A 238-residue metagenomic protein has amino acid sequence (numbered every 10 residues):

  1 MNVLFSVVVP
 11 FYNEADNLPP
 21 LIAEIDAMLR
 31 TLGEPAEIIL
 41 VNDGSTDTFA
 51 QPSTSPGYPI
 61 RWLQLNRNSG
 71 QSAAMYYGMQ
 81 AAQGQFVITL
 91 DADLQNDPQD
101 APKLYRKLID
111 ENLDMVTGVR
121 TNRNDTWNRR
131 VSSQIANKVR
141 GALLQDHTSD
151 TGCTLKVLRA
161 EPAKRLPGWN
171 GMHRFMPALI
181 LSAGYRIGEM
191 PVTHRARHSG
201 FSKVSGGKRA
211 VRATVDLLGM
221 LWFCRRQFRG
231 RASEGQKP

Functional and structural regions predicted by a protein language model:
M1-N2, Q145, W169-P238: Hydrophobic helical membrane-anchoring modules
M1-W127, E161, R165, S182 (+2 more regions): Structured catalytic core of nucleotide-sugar glycosyltransferases
A74-M75, D100, V131, I135 (+2 more regions): Hydrophobic alpha-helical segments typical of transmembrane helices and their membrane-interface/capping positions
M79-A81, R106, S132-A136, S205-K208: Short, hinge-like loop/turn segments at secondary-structure boundaries
Q80, R129, K156, H173-R174: Residues that recognize and position ribonucleotide moieties
Y105, D110-T151, K156, A160-K164 (+1 more regions): Short, flexible, basic/aromatic active-site loop/helix in glycosyltransferases
